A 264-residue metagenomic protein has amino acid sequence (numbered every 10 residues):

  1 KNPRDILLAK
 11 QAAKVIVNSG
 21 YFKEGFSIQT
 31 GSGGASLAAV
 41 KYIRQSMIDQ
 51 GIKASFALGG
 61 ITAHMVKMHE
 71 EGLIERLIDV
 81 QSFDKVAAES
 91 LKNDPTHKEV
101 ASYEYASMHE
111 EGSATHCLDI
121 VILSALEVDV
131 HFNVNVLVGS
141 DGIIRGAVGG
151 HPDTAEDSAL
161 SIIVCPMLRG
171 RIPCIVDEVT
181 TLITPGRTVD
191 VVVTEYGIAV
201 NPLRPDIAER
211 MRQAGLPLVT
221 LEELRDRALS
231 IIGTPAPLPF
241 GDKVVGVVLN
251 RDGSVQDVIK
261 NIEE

Functional and structural regions predicted by a protein language model:
K1-S27, A38-M47, G51-S55, H64-E264: Conserved phosphate- and dinucleotide-binding cores of soluble alpha/beta proteins, encompassing both enzyme active
G33: Beta-strand-loop-alpha "switch" segments that mediate conformational coupling across diverse proteins
G59: Active-site histidine-anchored catalytic micro-motif
